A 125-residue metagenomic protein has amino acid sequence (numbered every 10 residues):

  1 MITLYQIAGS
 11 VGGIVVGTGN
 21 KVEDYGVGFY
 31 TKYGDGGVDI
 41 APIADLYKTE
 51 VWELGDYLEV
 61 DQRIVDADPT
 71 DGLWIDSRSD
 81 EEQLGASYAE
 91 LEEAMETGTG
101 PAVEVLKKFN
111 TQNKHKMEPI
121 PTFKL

Functional and structural regions predicted by a protein language model:
I2-L125: ATP/NTP-dependent adenylation/nucleotidyl-transfer catalytic domains that generate, transfer, or process NMP-activated
